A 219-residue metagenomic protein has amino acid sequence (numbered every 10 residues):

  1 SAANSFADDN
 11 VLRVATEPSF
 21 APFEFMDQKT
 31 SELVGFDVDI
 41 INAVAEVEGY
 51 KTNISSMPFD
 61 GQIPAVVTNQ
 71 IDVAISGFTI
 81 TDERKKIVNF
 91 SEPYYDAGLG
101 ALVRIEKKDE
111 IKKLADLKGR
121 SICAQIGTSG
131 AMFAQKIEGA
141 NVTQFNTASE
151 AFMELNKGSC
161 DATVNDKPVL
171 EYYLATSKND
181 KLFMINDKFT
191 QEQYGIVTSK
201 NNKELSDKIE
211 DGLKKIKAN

Functional and structural regions predicted by a protein language model:
A7-F78, K86: Extracytoplasmic small-molecule ligand-binding "clamshell" domains of the periplasmic binding protein/Venus flytrap
T16-F20, D37, S55-D60, N69-T81 (+5 more regions): Beta->alpha turn/N-cap motifs
P18, D96-V103, K167, E171-K214: Periplasmic-binding protein-like
E24-Q28, I41-Y50, L114, G127-T147 (+1 more regions): Ligand-binding cleft/hinge of the Venus flytrap
V38-D39, N53-P64, D109, I126-T128 (+2 more regions): Short helix-initiation/N-cap motifs at beta->coil->alpha
V38-V47, I105, I126-T128, G195-N219: Extended ligand-binding regions for polar small-molecule ligands
G61-P64, S76-I87, F133-K136, N156 (+1 more regions): A ligand-binding cleft/hinge motif common to bilobed small-molecule-binding domains
R104-S121: Flexible hinge/capping segments at coil-to-helix
